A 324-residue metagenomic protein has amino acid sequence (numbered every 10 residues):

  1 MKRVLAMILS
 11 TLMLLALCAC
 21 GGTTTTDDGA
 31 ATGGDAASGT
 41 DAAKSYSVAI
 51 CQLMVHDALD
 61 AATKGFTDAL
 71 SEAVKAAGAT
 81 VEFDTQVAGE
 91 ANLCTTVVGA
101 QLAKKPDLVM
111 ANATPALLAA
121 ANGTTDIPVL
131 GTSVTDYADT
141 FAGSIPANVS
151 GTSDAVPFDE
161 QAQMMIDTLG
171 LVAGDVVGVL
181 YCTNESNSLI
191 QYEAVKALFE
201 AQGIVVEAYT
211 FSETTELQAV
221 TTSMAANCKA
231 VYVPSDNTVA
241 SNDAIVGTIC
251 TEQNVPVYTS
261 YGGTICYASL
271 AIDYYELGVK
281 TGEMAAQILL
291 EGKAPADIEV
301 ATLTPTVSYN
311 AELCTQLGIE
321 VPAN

Functional and structural regions predicted by a protein language model:
R3-T23: Sec-dependent N-terminal signal peptides of Gram-positive bacterial secreted proteins and lipoproteins
C18-A37: Bacterial lipoprotein signal-peptidase II cleavage site
G34, A42-T67, A77, D84-L93 (+2 more regions): Extracytoplasmic "Venus flytrap"
V48, F66, D154-A201, A294 (+1 more regions): An alpha-beta-alpha
T80-A103, Y209-A225: Structural motif
D84-G143, D236-S260: Beta-alpha junction/loop-to-helix N-cap segments that form part of ligand/metal-binding clefts
Y137-P146, S150-V176, I272-K293: Hydrophobic alpha-helical segments within soluble ligand-binding/sensing domains
S260-E312: Flexible loop/turn connectors
